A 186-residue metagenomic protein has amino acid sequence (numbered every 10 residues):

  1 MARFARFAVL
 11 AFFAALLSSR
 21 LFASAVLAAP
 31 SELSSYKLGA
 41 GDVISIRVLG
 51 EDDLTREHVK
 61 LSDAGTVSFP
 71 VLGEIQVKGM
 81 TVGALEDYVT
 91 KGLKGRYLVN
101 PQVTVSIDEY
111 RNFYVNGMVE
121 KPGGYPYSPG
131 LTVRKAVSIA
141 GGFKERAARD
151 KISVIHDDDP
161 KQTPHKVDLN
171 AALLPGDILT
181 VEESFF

Functional and structural regions predicted by a protein language model:
A2-F4, A23-F186: Ser/Thr/Pro/Gly-biased, low-complexity, turn-/loop-rich segments that often occur immediately after N-terminal
R6-A14: Sec-dependent N-terminal signal peptides
A15-A25: C-terminal segment of classical bacterial N-terminal signal peptides
